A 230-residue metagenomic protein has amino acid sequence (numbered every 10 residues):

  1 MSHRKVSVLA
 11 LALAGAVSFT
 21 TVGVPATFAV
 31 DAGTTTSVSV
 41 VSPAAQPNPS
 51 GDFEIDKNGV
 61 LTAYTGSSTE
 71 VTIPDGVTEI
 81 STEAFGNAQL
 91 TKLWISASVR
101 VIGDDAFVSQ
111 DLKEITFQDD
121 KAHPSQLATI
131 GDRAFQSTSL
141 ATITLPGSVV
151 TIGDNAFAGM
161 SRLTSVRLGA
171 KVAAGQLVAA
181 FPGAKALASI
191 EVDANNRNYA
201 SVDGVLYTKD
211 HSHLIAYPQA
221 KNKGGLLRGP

Functional and structural regions predicted by a protein language model:
M1-A10: Bacterial Sec-dependent N-terminal signal peptides
L13-T21: Hydrophobic core
S18, A26, T34-S37, I95 (+2 more regions): Generic short amphipathic/hydrophobic targeting helices enriched at N-termini, encompassing Sec-type signal peptides
P25-D52, D56-N58: Low-complexity, acidic Ser/Thr/Pro-rich repeat tracts that form intrinsically disordered stalk/linker regions of very
A29, T36-V38, G131-D132, L140 (+2 more regions): Serine/threonine-rich, low-complexity intrinsically disordered segments
N48-E54, T65-E79, A88-V101, Q110-T129 (+4 more regions): Structural signature of tandem-repeat unit edges
L61-T62: A short, structured beta-strand/loop element
